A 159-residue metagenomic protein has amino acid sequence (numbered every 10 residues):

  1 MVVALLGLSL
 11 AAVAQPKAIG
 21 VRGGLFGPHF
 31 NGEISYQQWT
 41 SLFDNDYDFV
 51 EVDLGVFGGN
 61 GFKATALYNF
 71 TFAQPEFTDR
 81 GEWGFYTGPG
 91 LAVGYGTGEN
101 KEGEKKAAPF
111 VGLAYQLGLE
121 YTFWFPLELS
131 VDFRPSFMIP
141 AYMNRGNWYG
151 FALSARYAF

Functional and structural regions predicted by a protein language model:
M1-V3: Sec-dependent signal peptide recognition, specifically the positively charged N-region followed immediately by
L6-Q15: Sec/Tat signal peptide C-region and signal peptidase I cleavage site
A18-Y86, G94: Glycine- and aromatic-enriched membrane insertion/assembly motifs of diderm outer-membrane and organelle channel
V21-G23, I34-Q38, A66-F72, P89-V93 (+3 more regions): Residues on the lipid-exposed face of transmembrane beta-strands in outer-membrane beta-barrel proteins
H29, G61, F110-G112, W148: Membrane-spanning beta-strands of outer-membrane beta-barrel proteins
G32, A64-A66, G98-K105, A141-W148: Outer-membrane beta-barrel translocator domains and adjoining extracellular loop/strand segments of Gram-negative
N45-L54, Y95-F110, M143: Flexible, solvent-exposed loop segments that connect beta-strands
